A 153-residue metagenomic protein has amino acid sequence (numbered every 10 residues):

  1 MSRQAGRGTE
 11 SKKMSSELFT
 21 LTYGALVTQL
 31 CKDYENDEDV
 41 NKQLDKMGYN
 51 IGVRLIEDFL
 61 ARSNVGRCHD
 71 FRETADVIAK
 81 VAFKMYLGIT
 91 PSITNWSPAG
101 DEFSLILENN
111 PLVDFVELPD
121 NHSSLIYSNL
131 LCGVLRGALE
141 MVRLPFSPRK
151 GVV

Functional and structural regions predicted by a protein language model:
M1-Y127: N-terminal accessory segment detector
L131-P145: Mixed-charge, glycine-accented linear interaction segment located at domain edges/termini
P148-V153: Beta-rich nucleic-acid/ligand-interaction surfaces
